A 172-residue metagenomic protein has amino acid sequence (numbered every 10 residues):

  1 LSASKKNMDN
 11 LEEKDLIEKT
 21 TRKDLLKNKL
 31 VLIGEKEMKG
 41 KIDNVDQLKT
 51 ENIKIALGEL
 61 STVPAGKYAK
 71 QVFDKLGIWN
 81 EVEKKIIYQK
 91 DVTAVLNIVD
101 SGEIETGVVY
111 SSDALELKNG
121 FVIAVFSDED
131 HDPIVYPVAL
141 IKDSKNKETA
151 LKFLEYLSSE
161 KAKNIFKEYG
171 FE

Functional and structural regions predicted by a protein language model:
S2-K27, V31-E172: Exported/periplasmic ABC-transporter solute-binding proteins
